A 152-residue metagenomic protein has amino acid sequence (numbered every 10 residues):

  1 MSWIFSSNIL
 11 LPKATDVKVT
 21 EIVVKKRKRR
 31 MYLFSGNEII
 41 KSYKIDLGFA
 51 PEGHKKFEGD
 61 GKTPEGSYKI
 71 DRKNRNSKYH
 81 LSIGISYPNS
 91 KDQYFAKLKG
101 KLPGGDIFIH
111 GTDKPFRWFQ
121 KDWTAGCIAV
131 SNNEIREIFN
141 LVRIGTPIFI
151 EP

Functional and structural regions predicted by a protein language model:
M1-W3: Hydrophobic membrane-insertion alpha-helices, especially the h-region of bacterial N-terminal signal peptides
F5-G53, P152: Intrinsically disordered, low-complexity, Pro/Ser/Thr/Asn/Gly/Ala-rich spacer/linker segments adjacent to signal
I9-T20, L47-D71, Q93-F95, T112 (+1 more regions): N-terminal post-signal-peptidase region of extra-cytosolic proteins
K18, I39, P64, S77-Y79 (+1 more regions): A short, polar/charged loop/turn motif at coil->beta-strand junctions and beta-hairpin connectors
E21, S42-K44, S67, D106 (+1 more regions): Well-ordered beta-strand positions in beta-sheet-rich domains
V23, Y32, K69, G84 (+1 more regions): Short, conserved beta-strand segments within well-ordered enzyme catalytic domains that often line or immediately flank
Y32-L33, I39-S42, G61-K62, G100-L102 (+2 more regions): Mature, folded catalytic cores of secreted/periplasmic enzymes
R72-P152: Exported/periplasmic cell-wall-interacting domains
